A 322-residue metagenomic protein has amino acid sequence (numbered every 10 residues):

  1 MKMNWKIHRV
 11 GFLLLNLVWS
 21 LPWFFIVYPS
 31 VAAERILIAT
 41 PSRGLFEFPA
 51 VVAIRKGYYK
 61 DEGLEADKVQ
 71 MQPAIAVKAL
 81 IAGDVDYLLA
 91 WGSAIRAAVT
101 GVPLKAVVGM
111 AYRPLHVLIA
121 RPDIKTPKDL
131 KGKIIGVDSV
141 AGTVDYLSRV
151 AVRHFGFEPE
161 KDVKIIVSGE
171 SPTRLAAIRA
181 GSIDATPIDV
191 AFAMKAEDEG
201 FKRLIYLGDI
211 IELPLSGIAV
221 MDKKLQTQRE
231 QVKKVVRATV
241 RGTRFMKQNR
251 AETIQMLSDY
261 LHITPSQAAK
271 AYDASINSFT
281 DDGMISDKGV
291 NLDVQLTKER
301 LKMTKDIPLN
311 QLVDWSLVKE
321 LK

Functional and structural regions predicted by a protein language model:
M1-V10: N-terminal secretory signal peptides that target proteins for export/translocation
G11-V27: Bacterial N-terminal signal peptides
A32-E160, K164-A180, D184-V190, F201-E212: Short, glycine-/small- and polar/acidic-enriched structural segments that line small-molecule recognition paths
V51, I95, R149, M194-E197 (+3 more regions): Predominant activation on well-ordered alpha-helical scaffold segments within soluble catalytic domains
G92-S93, I165, E170-L261: Pocket-lining segment of extracytoplasmic ligand-binding domains
T227-K305: Secondary-structure end/capping motifs
V294-K322: Conserved C-terminal helix/tail region of periplasmic/extracytoplasmic solute-binding proteins
